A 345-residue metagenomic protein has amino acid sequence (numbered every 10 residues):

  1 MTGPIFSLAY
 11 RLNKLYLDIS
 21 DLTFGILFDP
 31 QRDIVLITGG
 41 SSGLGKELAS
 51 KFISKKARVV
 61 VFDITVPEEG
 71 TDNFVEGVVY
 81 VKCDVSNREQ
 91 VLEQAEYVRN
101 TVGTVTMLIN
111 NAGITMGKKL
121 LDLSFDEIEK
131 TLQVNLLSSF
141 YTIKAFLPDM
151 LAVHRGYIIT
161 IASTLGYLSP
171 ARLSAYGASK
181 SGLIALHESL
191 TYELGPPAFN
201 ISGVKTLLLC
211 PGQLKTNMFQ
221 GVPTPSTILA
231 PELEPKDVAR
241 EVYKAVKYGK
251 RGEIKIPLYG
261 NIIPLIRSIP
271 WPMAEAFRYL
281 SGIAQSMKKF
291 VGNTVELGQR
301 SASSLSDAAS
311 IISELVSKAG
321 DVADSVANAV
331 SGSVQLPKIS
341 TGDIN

Functional and structural regions predicted by a protein language model:
L22-R58: Canonical Rossmann dinucleotide-binding motif of NAD(H)/NADP(H)-dependent dehydrogenases/reductases, specifically
C83-E93, F125: The beta1-alpha1 cofactor-binding region of Rossmann-like NAD(H)/NADP(H)-dependent oxidoreductases
N111-M116: Conserved NAD(P)H cofactor-binding loop of Rossmann-fold oxidoreductase domains
K119-L120, S124-E129: Substrate-binding pocket helix/loop in short-chain dehydrogenase/reductase
I143, S179: Active-site helix of classical SDR
S163: Residue(s) in the substrate-gating loop at a strand-loop-helix junction that position the organic substrate next
L194-Y259: SDR active-site lid
